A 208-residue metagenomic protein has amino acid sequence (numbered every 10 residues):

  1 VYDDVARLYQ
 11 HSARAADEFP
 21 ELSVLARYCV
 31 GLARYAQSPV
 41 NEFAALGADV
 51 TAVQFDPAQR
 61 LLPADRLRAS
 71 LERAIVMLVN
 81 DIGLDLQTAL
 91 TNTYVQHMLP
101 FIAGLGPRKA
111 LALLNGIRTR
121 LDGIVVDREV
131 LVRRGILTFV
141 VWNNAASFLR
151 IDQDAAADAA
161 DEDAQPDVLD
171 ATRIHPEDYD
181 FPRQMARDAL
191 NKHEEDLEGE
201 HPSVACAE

Functional and structural regions predicted by a protein language model:
V1-R7: Short, ordered loop/turn segments at secondary-structure junctions
L8, A13-V130, F139-N191: Long, highly charged, low-complexity intrinsically disordered interaction regions that mediate electrostatic DNA/RNA
R133: Acidic (E/D-rich), amphipathic helical modules within compact regulatory domains
E194-E195: Extended alpha-helical assembly domains of large eukaryotic scaffold proteins
V204-E208: Structured C-terminal cores of nucleic-acid metabolism proteins
